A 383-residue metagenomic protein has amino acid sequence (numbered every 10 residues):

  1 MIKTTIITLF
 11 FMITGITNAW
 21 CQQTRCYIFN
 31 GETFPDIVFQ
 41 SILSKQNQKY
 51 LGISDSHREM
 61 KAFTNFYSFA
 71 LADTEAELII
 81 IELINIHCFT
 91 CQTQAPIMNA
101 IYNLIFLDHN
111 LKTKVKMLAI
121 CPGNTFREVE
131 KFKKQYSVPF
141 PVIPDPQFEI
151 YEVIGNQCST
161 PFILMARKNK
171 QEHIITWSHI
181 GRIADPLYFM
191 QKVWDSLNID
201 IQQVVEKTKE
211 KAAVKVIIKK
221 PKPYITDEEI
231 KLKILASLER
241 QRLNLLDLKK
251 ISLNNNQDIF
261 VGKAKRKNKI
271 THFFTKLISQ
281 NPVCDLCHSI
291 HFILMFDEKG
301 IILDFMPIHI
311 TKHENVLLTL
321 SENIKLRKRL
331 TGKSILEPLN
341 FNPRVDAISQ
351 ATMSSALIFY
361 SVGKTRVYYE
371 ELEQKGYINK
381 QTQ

Functional and structural regions predicted by a protein language model:
T4-T14: Sec-dependent N-terminal signal peptides
A19-C21: Boundary at the C-terminal end of the N-terminal hydrophobic targeting segment
V38-I79: A short beta-strand-turn-helix
E75, L83-A100: Conserved redox-active cysteine motifs that mediate thiol-disulfide chemistry, especially di-cysteine Cys-X(1-2)-Cys
I80-I81, M117, I163: Hydrophobic beta-strand anchors of alpha/beta hydrolase catalytic cores
Q92-Y136, E149-E152: Structural microenvironment flanking redox-active thiols in thiol-disulfide oxidoreductases
K134-V138, P146-S196: Thiol/disulfide oxidoreductase modules built on the thioredoxin-like
A212-V345, A351-Q383: Flexible, solvent-exposed loop/hinge segments and secondary-structure transition points
